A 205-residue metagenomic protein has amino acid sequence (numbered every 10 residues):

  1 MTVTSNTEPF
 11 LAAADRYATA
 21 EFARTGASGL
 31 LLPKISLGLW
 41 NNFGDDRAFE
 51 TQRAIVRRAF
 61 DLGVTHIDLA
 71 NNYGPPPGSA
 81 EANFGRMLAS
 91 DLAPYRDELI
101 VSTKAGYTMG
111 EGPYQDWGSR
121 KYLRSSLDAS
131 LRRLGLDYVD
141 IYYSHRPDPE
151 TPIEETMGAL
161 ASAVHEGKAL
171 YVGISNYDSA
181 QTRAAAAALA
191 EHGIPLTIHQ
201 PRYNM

Functional and structural regions predicted by a protein language model:
M1-L99: N-terminal binding-site loop/beta-alpha segment at the start of enzyme catalytic domains that lines or forms
V3-T19, P147-M205: Beta/alpha (TIM)-barrel catalytic core signal, keyed to glycine-rich beta->alpha loops juxtaposed to Asp/Glu that bind
G26-G44, S102-Q115, Y138, Y143: N-terminal small/glycine-rich loop or linker at the start of catalytic domains across soluble metabolic enzymes
L32-S36, T65-H66, E98-S102, Y138-I141 (+2 more regions): Structural preference for beta-strand elements that scaffold enzyme active sites
W40-N42, A70-N72, K104-T108, S144-P147 (+2 more regions): Active-site beta-loop-alpha junctions enriched in small/polar residues
D46-F60, D116-G135, E155, T182-A186: Short, acidic/polar
Y73, D91-G118: Structural motif corresponding to the early beta-alpha repeats
L131-T151: Active-site groove signature of glycoside hydrolases
